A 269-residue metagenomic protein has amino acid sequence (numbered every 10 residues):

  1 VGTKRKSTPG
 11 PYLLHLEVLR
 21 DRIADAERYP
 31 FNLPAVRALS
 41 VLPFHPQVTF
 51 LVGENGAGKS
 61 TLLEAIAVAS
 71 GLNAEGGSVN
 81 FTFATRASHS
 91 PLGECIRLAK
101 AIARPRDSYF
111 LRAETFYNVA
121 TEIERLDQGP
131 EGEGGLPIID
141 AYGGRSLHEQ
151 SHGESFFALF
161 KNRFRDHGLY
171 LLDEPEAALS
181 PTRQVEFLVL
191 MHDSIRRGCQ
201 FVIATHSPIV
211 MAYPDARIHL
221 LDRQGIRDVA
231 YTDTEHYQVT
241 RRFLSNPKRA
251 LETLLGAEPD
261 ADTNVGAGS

Functional and structural regions predicted by a protein language model:
K6-S40: N-terminal pre-Walker A segment at the start of P-loop NTPase domains
V36-P46, R163-R165, D193-I195: Phosphate-binding P-loop
V48-F50, S60-Q128: ABC ATPase nucleotide-binding domain signature region
G56-A57: ATP-binding Walker
A120-Q150: Conserved P-loop NTPase mechanochemical-coupling segment
Y142, S146, Q150-E174, T182-S194: GG-anchored amphipathic helix commonly corresponding to the ABC/SMC/Rad50 NBD signature/C-loop
T182-I203, S207-S269: C-terminal lobe/lid and adjacent interdomain/linker elements of RecA-like ASCE P-loop ATPase modules
